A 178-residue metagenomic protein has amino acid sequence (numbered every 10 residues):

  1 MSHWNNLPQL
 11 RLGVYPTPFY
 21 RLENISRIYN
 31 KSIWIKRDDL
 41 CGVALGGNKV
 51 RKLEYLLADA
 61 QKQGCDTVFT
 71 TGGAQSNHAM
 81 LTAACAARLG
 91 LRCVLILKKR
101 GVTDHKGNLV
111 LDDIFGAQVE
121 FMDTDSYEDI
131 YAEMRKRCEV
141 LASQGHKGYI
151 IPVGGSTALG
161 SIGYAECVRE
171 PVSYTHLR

Functional and structural regions predicted by a protein language model:
M1-T67: Positively charged, low-complexity intrinsically disordered leader regions
K36, I96-L97, M122, I151-G154: Short beta-strand segments
L57, M80-A83, L109: Generic hydrophobic/aromatic pocket-lining and core-packing "Φ" positions
G64-A83, L89-K98, R178: A short, small-residue-rich loop immediately preceding and capping a beta-strand
L91-E128: A glycine-rich helix N-cap at a beta->alpha junction
T157-R169: Helix-loop module immediately N-terminal to the HCX5R catalytic loop in PTP-like cysteine phosphatase domains
Y174-H176: Conserved small/polar residues in nucleotide/adenosyl-binding loops
